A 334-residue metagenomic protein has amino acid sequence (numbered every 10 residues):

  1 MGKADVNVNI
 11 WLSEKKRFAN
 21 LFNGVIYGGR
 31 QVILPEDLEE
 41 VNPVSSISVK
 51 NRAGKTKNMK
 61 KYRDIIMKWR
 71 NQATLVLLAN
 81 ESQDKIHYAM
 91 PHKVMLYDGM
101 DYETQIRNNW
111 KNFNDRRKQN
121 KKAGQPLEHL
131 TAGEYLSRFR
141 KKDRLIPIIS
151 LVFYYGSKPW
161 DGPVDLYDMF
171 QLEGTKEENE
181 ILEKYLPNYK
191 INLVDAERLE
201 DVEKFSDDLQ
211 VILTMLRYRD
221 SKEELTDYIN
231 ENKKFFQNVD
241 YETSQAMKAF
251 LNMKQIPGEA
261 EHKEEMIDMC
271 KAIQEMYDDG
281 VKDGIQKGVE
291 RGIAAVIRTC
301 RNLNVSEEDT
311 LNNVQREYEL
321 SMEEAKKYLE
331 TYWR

Functional and structural regions predicted by a protein language model:
M1-R334: Elongated, amphipathic alpha-helical interaction scaffolds
